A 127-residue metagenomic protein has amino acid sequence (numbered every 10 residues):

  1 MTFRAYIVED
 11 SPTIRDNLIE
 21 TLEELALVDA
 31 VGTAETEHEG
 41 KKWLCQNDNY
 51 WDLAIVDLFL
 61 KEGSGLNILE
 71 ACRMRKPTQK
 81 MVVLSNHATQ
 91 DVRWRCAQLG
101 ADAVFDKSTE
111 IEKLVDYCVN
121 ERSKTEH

Functional and structural regions predicted by a protein language model:
E9: Conserved acidic carboxylate
P12-G32: Two-component/phosphorelay signaling modules centered on CheY-like receiver
T33-L53: Acidic, metal-coordinating helix/loop segments flanking the phosphotransfer/catalytic sites of two-component signaling
T36, S64-N67: Acidic catalytic/metal-coordinating carboxylates
L58-F59: The short loop immediately C-terminal to the conserved phospho-acceptor aspartate in CheY-like receiver
L66-P77: Short amphipathic alpha-helix used as the core "switch/output" element in two-component signaling
N67, A88-F105, T109: Alpha4 helix (beta4-alpha4-beta5 surface) of REC/receiver domains from two-component response regulators
